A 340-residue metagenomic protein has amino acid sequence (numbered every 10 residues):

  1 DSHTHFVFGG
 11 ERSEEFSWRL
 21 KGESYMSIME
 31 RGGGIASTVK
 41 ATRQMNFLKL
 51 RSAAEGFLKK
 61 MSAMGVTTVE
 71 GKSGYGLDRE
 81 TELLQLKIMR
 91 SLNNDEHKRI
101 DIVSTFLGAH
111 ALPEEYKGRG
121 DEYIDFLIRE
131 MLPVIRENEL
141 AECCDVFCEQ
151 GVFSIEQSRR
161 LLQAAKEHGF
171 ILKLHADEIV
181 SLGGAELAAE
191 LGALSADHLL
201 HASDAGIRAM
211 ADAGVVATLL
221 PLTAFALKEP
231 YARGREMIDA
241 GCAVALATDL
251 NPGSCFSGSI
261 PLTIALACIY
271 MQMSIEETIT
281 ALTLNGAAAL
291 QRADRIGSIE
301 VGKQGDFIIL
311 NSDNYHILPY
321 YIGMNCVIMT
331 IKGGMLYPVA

Functional and structural regions predicted by a protein language model:
D1-S52: Metal-associated gating/positioning segment near the N- to mid-region
H3, F16, G65, K72 (+10 more regions): Divalent metal-coordination and catalytic microenvironments
T4-F6, Y75, C148, V152 (+4 more regions): Short, glycine/acidic-enriched loop or turn micro-motifs at the edges of active sites
R19-M26, M64, M89-E96, V134 (+10 more regions): Change "in soluble alpha/beta enzymes" to "in soluble alpha/beta proteins
M29-E30, M61, I102-L107, A141 (+2 more regions): Non-cysteine beta-strand/loop elements that form the S-adenosyl-L-methionine
G33-E55, K59-K60, T67-L182: Metal-coordinating catalytic core of metallo-dependent amide/deamination hydrolases
I171, S181-S298, L310-Y315, I322-M324 (+1 more regions): Active-site-adjacent C-terminal substructures of enzyme catalytic domains
C326-A340: Short peripheral tails and domain-boundary helices/loops at the edges of structured domains
